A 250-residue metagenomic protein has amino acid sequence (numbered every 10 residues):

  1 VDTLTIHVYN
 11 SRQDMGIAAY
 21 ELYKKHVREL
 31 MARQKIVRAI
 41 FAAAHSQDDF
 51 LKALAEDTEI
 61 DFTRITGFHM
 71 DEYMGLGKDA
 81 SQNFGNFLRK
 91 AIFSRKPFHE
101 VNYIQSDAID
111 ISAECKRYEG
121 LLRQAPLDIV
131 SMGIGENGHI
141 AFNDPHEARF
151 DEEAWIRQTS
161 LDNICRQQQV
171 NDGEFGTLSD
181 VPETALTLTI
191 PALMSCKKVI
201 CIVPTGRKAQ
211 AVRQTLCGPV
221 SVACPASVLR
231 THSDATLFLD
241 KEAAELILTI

Functional and structural regions predicted by a protein language model:
V1-A39: N-terminal glycine-/serine-/threonine-rich phosphate-binding loop
V1-T3, F62-S131: Ligand-binding beta-strand-loop-alpha-helix segment within the catalytic cores of soluble metabolic enzymes
R28-T58: Glycine-rich N-terminal segment of FAD-binding domains in flavoprotein oxidoreductases, spanning the beta-loop-helix
I36-A42, S46, L121-E147: A glycine-rich beta-strand to alpha-helix segment that forms a phosphate/ribose-binding loop at ligand/cofactor sites
I40-A44, H69, I104-Q105, S131-I134 (+2 more regions): Short beta-strand segments
K52-F62, P145-A154, V220: A glycine- and small-aliphatic-rich helix-loop capping segment at beta-alpha/alpha-beta transitions that lines
A141-L188: Class I SAM-dependent methyltransferase SAM-binding "motif I" and its flanking Rossmann-like core
L188-P191, S195-I250: ATP/nucleoside-binding phosphotransfer catalytic cores, i.e., glycine-rich phosphate-binding loops
